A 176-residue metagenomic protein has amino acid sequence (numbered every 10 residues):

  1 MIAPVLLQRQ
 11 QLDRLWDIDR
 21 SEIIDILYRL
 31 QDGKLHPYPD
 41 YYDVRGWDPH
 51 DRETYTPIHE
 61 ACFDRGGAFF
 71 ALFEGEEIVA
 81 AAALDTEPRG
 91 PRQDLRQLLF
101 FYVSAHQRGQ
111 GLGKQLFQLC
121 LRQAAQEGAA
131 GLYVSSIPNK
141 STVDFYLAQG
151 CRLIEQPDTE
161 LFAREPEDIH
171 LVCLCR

Functional and structural regions predicted by a protein language model:
R9-Q10, D17-D94, L99, S104 (+2 more regions): Acetyl-CoA-dependent GNAT
P88-G90, I137, T159: Short polar/acidic secondary-structure junctions
F100-V103, G109-R122, L147-A148: Conserved acetyl-CoA-binding loop-helix of GNAT-fold acetyltransferases
G113, F117, N139-T142, T159-E165: Short glycine/proline-centered loop/turn elements that form peptide/ligand docking sites
A124-I137: Conserved GNAT acetyl-CoA-binding A-motif
Y133, L147, R152-I169: Conserved catalytic-core motifs of GNAT/GCN5-like acyltransferases
